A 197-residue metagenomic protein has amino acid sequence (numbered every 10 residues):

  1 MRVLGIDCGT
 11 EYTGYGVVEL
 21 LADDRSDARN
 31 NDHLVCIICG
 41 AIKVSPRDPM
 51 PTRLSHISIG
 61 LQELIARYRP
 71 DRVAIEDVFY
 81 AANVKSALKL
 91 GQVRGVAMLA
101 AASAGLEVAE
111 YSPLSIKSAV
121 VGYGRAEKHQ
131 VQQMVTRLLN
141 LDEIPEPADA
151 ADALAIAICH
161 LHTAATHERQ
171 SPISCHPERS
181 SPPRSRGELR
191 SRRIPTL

Functional and structural regions predicted by a protein language model:
M1-H176, R184-L197: Phosphate- and other anionic-substrate recognition elements at nucleic-acid/protein interfaces
